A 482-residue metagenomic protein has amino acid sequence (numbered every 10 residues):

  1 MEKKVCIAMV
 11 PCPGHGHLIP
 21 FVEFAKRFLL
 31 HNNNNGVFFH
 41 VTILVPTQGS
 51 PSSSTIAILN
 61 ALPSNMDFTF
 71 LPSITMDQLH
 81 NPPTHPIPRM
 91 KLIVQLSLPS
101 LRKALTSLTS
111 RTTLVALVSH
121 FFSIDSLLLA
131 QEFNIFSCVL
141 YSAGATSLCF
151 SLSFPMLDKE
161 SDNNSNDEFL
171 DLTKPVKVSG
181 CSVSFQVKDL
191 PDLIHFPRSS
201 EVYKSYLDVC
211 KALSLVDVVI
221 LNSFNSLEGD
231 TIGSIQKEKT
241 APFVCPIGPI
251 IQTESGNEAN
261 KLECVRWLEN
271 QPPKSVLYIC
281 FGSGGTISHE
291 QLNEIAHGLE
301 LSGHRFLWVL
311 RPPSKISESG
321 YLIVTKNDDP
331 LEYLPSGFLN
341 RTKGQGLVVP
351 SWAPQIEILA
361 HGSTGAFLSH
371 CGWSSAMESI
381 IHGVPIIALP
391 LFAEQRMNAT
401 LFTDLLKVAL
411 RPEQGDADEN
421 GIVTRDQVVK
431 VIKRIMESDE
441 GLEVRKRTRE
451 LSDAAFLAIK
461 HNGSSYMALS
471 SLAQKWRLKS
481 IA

Functional and structural regions predicted by a protein language model:
M1-V276, C280-A482: Glycosyltransferase specificity loop/lid
